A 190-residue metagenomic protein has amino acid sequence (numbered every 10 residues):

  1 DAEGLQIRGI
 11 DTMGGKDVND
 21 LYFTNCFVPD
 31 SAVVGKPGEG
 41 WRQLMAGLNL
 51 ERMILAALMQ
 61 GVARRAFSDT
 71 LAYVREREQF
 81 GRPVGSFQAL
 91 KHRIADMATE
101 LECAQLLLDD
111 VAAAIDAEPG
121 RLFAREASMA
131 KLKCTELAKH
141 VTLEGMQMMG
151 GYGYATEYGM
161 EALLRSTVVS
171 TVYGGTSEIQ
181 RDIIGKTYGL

Functional and structural regions predicted by a protein language model:
D1-S68, A72, R82, S177-D182 (+1 more regions): FAD-binding core of flavoproteins
A32-L48, Y73-F87, Q147-L163: Conserved catalytic-core motifs characterized by acidic clusters
L58, A89-T99, M129-E136: DHp/HisKA dimerization-phosphoacceptor four-helix bundle of two-component histidine kinases and homologous
L71, R75-R82, A98-K133, M146-Y154: C-terminal helix-coil-helix/basic helical segment that borders enzyme active sites and/or dimer interfaces and provides
S86, R93, E100, E126 (+4 more regions): Residue-level recognition of specific faces of alpha-helices
M149-L190: Glycine-rich phosphate/cofactor-binding loops in nucleotide/flavin-utilizing enzymes
